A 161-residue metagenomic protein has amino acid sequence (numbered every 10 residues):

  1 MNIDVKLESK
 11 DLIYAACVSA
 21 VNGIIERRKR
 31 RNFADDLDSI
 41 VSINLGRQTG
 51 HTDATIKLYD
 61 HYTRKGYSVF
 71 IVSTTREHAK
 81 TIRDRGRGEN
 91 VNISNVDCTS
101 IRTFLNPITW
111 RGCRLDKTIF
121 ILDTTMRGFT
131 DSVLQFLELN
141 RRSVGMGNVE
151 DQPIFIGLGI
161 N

Functional and structural regions predicted by a protein language model:
V5-S42: Pre-Walker A adenine-sensing motif
K29-N32, Y62-G66, N140-N148: Alpha-helix termini
L37-I101: Conserved P-loop
S39, G66-V69, L115-T118, R141-R142 (+1 more regions): Short coil/turn segments at beta-strand junctions that form active-site/ligand-binding loops
I43-N44, I71-S73, I121-D123, I156-G159: Conserved beta-strand segments of the P-loop GTPase G domain that flank and frequently precede/overlap
G88-N148: Conserved RecA-like ASCE ATPase "motif II neighborhood" in helicase/translocase motors
R141-N161: Sensor-1/coupling segment of RecA-like P-loop NTPase cores
